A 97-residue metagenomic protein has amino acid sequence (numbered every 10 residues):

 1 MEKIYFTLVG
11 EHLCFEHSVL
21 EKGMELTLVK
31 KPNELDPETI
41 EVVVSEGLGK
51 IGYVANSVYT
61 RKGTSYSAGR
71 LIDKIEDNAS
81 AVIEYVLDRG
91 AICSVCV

Functional and structural regions predicted by a protein language model:
M1-V97: Conserved active-site motif detector
